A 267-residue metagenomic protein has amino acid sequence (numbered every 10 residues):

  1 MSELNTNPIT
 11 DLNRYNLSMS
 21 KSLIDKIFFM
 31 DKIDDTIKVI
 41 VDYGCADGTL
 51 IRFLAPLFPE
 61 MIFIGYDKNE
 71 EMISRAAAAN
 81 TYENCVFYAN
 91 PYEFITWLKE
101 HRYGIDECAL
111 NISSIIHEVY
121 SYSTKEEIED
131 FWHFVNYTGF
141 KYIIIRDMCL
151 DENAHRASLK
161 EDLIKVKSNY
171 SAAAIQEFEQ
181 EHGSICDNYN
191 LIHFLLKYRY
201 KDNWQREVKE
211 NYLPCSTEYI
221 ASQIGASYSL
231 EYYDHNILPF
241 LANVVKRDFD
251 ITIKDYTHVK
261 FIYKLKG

Functional and structural regions predicted by a protein language model:
M1-A55, Y66-N84, Y88-I95, T138-G267: Class I (Rossmann-like) S-adenosyl-L-methionine-dependent methyltransferase catalytic domain, capturing the SAM-binding
D35-I37, E60, G104-E107, F140: A general structural motif
P56-I62: Conserved S-adenosyl-L-methionine
F58, N80, S123: Active-site catalytic pocket residues across diverse enzymes, especially alpha/beta-hydrolases
F94-I105: Short amphipathic alpha-helix with an adjacent loop that forms part of the alpha/beta core around
N111: A conserved beta-strand element that flanks and buttresses the S-adenosyl-L-methionine
I115: Hydrophobic adenine-recognition pocket in adenosine-nucleotide-binding enzymes
V119-V135: A short, conserved alpha-helix within the catalytic core of class I
